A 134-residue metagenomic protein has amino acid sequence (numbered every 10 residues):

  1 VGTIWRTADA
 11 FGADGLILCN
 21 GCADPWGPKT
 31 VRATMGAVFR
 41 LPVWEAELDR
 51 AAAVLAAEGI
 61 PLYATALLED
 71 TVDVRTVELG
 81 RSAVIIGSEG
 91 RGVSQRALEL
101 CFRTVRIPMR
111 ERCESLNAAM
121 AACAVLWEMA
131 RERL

Functional and structural regions predicted by a protein language model:
V1-D70: RNA substrate-binding interface of SAM-dependent RNA methyltransferases
W5-F11, C22-A37, Q95-L134: Structured adenosyl-cofactor binding patch, chiefly the S-adenosyl-L-methionine
A57-E58, V77, E132: Alpha-helix C-cap/termination motif
Y63-C113, N117: Active-site/ligand-binding-proximal alpha/beta "capping" segment
